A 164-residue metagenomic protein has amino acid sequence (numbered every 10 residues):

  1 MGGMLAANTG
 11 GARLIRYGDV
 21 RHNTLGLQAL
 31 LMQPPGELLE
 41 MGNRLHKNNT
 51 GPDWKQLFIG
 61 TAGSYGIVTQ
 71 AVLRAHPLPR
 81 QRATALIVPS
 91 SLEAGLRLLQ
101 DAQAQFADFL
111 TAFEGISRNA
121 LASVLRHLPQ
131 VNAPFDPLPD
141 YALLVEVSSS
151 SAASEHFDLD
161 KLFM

Functional and structural regions predicted by a protein language model:
M1-M164: Noncatalytic alpha-helical scaffold of FAD-dependent oxidoreductases
